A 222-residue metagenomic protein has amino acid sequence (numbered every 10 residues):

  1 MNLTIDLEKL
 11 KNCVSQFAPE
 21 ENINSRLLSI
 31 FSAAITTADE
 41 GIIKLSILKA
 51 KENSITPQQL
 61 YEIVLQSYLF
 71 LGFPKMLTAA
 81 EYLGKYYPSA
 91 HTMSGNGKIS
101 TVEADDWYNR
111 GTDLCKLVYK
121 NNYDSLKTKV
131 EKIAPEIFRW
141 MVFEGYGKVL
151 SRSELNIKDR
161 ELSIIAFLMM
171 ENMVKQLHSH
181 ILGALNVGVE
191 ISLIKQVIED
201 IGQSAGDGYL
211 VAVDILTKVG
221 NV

Functional and structural regions predicted by a protein language model:
M1-S25, T36-N53, Q58-Q59, L69 (+3 more regions): Acidic, glycine/proline-rich low-complexity segments that act as flexible tails and inter-domain linkers
S25-A34, I63, R160-L168, I198: Short, structured motif recognition centered on aromatic/hydrophobic residues
S29-I42, M169-Q176: Short, thiol/selenol-centered motifs that function as redox-active sites or metal-ligating centers
S46, V174-L182, K195: Short conserved catalytic/interaction loops centered on acidic-Pro-aromatic/His motifs
S153, A166-E171, A184: Short, glycine/charged-rich beta-strand-loop motifs at protein surfaces that mediate ligand recognition and catalysis
V187-L193: Long amphipathic all-alpha helical oligomerization modules
